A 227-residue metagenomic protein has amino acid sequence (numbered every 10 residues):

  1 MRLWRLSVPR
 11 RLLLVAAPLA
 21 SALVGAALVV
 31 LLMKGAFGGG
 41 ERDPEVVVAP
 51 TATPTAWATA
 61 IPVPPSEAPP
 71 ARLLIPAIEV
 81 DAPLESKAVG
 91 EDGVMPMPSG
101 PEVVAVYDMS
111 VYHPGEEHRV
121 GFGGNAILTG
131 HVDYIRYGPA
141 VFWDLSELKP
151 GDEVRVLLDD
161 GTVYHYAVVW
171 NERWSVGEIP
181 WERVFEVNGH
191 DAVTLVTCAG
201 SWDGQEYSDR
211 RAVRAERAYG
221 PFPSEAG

Functional and structural regions predicted by a protein language model:
M1-V24: N-terminal export and membrane-targeting signals
V29-T162, A167-G227: Solvent-exposed, non-transmembrane regions of membrane-associated and secreted proteins
